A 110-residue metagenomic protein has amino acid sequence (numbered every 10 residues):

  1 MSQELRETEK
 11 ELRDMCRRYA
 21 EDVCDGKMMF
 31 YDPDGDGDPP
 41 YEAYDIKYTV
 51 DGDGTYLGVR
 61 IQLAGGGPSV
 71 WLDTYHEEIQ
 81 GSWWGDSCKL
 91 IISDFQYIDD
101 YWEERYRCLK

Functional and structural regions predicted by a protein language model:
M1-K110: Acidic interaction surfaces
